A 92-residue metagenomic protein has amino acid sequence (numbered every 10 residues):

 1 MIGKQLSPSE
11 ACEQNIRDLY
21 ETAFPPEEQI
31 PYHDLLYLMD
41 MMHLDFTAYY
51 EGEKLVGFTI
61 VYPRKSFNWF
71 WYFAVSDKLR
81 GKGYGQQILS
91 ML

Functional and structural regions predicted by a protein language model:
M1-D34, Y50: Short amphipathic alpha-helix that is part of the acyltransferase structural core
E10-A11, R64, K78: Short, surface-exposed acidic/glycine-rich loop or hinge patches that mediate macromolecular interfaces
C12, D45, S66: Short phosphate-engaging motifs
Y37-M42: Short loop/turn motifs at secondary-structure junctions and domain boundaries
H43-D45, Y49: Localized chelating/binding microdomains that coordinate divalent metal ions or stabilize phosphate-bearing
A48, K54-P63, F67-A74: Conserved beta-strand in the GNAT
V75, G81-L92: Conserved acetyl-CoA-binding loop-helix of GNAT-fold acetyltransferases
